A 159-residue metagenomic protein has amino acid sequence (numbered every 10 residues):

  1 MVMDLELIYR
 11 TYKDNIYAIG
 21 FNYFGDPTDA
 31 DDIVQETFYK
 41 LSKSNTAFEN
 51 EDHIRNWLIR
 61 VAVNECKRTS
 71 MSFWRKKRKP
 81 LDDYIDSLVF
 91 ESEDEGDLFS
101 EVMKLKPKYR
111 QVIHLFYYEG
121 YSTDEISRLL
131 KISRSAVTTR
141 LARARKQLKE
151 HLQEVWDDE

Functional and structural regions predicted by a protein language model:
M1-A18, N22, D31: A short, charge-rich alpha-helical start-of-domain segment used by transcription regulators
A18, D32-Y39, K43, D52-N64: Structural recognition of an alpha-helix C-terminal capping motif at a helix-to-coil junction
T28, D124, S135: Residues within helix-turn-helix
E49, R60-L81, R143: Arg/Lys-rich amphipathic alpha helix in sigma70-family domain 2
V63, L130-E154: DNA-recognition helix of helix-turn-helix
R68, R75-V102, S122: Internal acidic/polar
M71, L105, R145-E159: Short, Lys/Arg-enriched C-terminal cap helix and immediately downstream tail that follows
V112-F116: A short pre-motif secondary-structure segment
